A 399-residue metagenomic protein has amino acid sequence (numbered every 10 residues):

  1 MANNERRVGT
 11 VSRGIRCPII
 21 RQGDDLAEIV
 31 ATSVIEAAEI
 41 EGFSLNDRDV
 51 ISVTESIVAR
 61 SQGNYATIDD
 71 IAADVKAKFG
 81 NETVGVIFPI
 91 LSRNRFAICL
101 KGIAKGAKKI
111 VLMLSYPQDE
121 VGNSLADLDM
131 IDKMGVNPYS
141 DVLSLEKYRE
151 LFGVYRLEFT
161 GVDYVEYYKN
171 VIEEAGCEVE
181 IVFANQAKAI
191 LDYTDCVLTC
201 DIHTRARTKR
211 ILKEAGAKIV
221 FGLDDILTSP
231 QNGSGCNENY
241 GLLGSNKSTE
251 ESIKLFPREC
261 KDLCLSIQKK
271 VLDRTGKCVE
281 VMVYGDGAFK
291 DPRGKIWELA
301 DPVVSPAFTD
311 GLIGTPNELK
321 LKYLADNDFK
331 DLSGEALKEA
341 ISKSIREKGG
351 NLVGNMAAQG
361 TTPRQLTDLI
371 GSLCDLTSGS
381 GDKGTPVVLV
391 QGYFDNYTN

Functional and structural regions predicted by a protein language model:
A2-D47, S56-N399: Conserved mixed alpha/beta catalytic, RNA-binding, or beta-rich assembly cores of soluble enzyme, regulatory
